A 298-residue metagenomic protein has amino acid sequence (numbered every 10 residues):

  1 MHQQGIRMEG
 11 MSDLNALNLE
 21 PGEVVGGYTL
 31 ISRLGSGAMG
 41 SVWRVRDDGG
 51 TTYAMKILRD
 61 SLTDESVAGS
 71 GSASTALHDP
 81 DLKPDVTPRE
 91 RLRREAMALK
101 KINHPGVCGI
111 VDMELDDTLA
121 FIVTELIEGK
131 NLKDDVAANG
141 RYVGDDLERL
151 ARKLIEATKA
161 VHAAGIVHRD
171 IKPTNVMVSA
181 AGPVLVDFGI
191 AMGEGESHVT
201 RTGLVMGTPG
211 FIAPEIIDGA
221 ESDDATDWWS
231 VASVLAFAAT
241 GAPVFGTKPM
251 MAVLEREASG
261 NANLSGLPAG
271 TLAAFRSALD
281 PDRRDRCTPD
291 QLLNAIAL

Functional and structural regions predicted by a protein language model:
L30-A38, V42: Protein kinase glycine-rich loop
V45-Y53: Conserved N-lobe loop of protein kinases adjacent to the ATP-binding glycine-rich P-loop
R59-K101: AlphaC helix of the eukaryotic protein kinase fold
M113: Activation-segment/catalytic-loop signature of the eukaryotic protein kinase fold
D117-N131, D135: Conserved short submotifs of the Hanks-type protein kinase catalytic core that shape the nucleotide-binding pocket
L150-A151: Activation segment signature within eukaryotic-like protein kinase domains
L154-I166: Protein kinase catalytic-loop region centered on the HRD/HxD motif
D227: Conserved catalytic-loop aspartate of Hanks-type protein kinases
